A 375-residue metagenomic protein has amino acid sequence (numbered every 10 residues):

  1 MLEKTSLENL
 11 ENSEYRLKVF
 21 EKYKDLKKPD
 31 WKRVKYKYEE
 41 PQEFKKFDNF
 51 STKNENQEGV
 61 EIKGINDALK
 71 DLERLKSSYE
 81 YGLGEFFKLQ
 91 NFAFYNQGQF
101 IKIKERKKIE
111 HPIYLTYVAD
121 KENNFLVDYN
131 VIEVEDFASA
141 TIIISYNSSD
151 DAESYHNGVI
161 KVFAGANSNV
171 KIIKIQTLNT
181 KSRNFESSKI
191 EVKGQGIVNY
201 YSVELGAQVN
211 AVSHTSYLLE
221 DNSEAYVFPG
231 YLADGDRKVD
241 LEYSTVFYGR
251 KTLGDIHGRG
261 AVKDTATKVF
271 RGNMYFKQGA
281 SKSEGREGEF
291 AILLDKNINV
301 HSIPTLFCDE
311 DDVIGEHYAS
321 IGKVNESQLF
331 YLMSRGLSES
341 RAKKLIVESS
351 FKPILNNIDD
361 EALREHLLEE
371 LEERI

Functional and structural regions predicted by a protein language model:
M1-F92, Q97-K104, I113-Y114: N-terminal amphipathic, basic helical "cap/leader" segment at the start of enzyme domains
L17, E21-D25, K352, E365 (+1 more regions): A broad, structural surface signal
D71-E73, S77-F330, S334-L337, P353-I375: Conserved beta-strand/loop scaffold segments within soluble protein domains that form the structured core and edges
